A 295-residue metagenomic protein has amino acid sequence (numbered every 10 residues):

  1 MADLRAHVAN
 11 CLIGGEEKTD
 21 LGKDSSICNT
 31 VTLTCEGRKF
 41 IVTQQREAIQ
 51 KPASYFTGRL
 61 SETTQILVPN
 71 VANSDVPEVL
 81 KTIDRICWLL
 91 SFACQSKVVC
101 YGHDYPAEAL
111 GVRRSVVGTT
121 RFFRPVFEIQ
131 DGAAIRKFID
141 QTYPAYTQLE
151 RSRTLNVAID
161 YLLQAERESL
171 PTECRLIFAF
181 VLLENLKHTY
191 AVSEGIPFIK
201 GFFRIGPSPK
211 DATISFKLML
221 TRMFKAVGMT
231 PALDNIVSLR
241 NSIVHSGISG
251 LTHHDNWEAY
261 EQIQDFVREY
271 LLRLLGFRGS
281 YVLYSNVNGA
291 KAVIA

Functional and structural regions predicted by a protein language model:
M1-D160, E166-P171, N256-E261, D265 (+1 more regions): Charged, non-catalytic interaction/linker regions at domain boundaries that couple catalytic cores to substrate
G15-E17, E194-K200, P207-A295: Polyanionic, low-complexity intrinsically disordered segments
Q95-V99, H188-I196, H253: Short, solvent-exposed secondary-structure capping/transition elements
V157-A165, L239-S246: Solvent-exposed, amphipathic alpha-helical segments
A158-M223: Long, well-ordered mid-to-C-terminal structural blocks that present hydrophobic/aromatic surfaces
